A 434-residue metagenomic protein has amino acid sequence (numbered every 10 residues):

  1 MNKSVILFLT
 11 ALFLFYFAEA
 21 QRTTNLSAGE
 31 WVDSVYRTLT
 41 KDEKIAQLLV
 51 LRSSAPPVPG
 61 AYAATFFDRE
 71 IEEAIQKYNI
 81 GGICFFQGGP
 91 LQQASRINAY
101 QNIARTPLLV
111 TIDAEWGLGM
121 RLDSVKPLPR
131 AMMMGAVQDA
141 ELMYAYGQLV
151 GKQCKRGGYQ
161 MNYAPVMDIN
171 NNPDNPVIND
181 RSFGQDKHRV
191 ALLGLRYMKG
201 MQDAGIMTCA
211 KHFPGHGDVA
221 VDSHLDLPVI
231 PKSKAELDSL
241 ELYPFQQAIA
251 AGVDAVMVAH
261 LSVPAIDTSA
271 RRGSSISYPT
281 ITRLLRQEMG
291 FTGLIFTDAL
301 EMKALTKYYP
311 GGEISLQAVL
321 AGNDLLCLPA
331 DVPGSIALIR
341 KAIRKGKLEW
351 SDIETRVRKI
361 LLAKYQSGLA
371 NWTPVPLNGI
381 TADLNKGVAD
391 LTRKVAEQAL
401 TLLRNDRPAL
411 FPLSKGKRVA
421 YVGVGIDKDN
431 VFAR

Functional and structural regions predicted by a protein language model:
M1-T23: Bacterial Sec-dependent N-terminal signal peptides
A20-E73, S277, Q287, Y308-R434: Preference for extracellular/luminal or secreted protein segments
R22, V32-V35, P56-Y62, G81-G88 (+7 more regions): Second-shell loop/turn segments in exported
T40, Y62, I83, Q92-L108 (+3 more regions): Second-shell residues forming the walls of enzyme active-site clefts
S54-P56, I112-M120, Q160-N170, A210-H216 (+2 more regions): Short glycine-enriched loops at secondary-structure junctions
D68-F86, Q148-N162: Catalytic domains of carbohydrate-active enzymes, especially glycoside hydrolases
P90-P107, Q138-G158, L348, I353-R358 (+2 more regions): Active-site-adjacent structural elements in enzyme catalytic domains
V137-Y159, V166-S182, D186-K187, G194 (+1 more regions): A substrate-binding/cap region within the structured catalytic cores of diverse enzymes
